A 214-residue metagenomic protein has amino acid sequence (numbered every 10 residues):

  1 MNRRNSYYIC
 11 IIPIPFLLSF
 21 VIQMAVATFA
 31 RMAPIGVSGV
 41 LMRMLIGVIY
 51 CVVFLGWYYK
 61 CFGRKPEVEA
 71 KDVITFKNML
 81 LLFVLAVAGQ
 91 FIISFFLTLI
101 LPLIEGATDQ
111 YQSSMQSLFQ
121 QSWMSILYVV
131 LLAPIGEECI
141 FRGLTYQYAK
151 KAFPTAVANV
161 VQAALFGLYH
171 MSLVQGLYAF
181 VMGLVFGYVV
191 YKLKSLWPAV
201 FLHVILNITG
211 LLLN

Functional and structural regions predicted by a protein language model:
Y7-V21, L81-G89, V161: Alpha-helical transmembrane segments
I9-F62: Alpha-helical transmembrane segments in multi-pass membrane proteins
F20-A27, A163, V174-N214: Functionally important transmembrane alpha-helices
I35, K65-A133, K151: Juxtamembrane helix-loop-helix connectors linking adjacent transmembrane helices in multi-pass membrane enzymes
L45-V52, W123, L127, L177-V185: Membrane-embedded alpha-helical segments of multi-pass membrane proteins, especially the transmembrane helices
G56-P66, V189-L193: Structural signal for the C-terminal ends of transmembrane alpha-helices and the immediately following loop
I135-I140, L144-T145, S172, I205 (+1 more regions): Active-site His/Glu-centered metal-binding helix of metallohydrolases
G136-V161, Y188-S195: Membrane-interface helix/loop boundary segments of multi-pass membrane proteins
